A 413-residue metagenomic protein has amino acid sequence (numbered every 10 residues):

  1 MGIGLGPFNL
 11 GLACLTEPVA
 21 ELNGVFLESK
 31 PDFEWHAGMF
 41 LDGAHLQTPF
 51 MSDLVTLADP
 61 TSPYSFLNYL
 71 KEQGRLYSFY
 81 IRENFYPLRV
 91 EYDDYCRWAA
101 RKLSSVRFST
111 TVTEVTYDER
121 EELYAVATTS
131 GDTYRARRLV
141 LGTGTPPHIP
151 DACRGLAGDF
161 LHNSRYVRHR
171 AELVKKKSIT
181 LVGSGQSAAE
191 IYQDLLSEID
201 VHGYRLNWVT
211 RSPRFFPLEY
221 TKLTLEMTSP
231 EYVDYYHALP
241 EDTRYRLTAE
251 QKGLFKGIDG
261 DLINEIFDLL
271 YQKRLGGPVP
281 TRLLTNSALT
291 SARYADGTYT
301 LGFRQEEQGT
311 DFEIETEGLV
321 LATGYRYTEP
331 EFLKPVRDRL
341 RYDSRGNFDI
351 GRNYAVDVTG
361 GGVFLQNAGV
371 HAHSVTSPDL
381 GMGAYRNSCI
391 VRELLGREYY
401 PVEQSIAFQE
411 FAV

Functional and structural regions predicted by a protein language model:
M1-P31, W35-A37, F79-Q186, E190-V413: Flavin (primarily FAD) cofactor-binding/catalytic cores of flavoenzymes
W35-A58, L225-M227, I258: Glycine-rich phosphate-binding loop and adjoining beta1-alpha1-beta2 segment of Rossmann-like nucleotide-binding folds
L57-Y86, V90: A conserved beta-strand/loop capping segment in the N-terminal third of enzymes that catalyze redox or closely related
